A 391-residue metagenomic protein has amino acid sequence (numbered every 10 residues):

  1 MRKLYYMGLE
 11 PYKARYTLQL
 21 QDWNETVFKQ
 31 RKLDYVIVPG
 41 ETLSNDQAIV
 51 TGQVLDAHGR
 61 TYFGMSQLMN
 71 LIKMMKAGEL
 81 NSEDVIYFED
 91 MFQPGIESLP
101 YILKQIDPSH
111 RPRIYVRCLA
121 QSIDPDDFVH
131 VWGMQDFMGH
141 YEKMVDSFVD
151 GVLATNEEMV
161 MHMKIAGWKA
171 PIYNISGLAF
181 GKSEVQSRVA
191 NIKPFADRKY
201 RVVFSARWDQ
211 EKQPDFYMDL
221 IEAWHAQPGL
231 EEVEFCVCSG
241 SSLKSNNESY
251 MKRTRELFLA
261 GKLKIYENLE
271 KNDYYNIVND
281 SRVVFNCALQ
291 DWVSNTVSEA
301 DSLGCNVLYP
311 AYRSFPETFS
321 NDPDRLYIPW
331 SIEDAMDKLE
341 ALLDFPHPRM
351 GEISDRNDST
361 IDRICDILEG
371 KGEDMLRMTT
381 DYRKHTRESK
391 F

Functional and structural regions predicted by a protein language model:
M1-S98: N-terminal pre-catalytic "stem/leader" segment of glycosyltransferase-like enzymes
V131-V152: Membrane-proximal helix-turn-helix segments that form the acceptor-binding/catalytic region of lipid-linked
S147-N191, A196-D197: Donor nucleotide-sugar binding/catalytic pocket of nucleotide-sugar-dependent glycosyltransferases
N191-A223, F235-C236: Conserved donor-binding/catalytic core segment of Leloir-type glycosyltransferases
E232-M251, E267: Glycosyltransferase donor-sugar binding loop
E248-N272: Nucleotide-activated donor-binding/catalytic signature segment of Leloir-type glycosyltransferases, i.e., the conserved
A288-Q290: Aromatic "clamp/platform" in nucleotide-sugar-dependent glycosyltransferases that forms part of the donor/acceptor
W330-E333, D337-F391: A charged, aromatic-enriched C-terminal amphipathic alpha-helix characteristic of glycosyltransferases across folds
